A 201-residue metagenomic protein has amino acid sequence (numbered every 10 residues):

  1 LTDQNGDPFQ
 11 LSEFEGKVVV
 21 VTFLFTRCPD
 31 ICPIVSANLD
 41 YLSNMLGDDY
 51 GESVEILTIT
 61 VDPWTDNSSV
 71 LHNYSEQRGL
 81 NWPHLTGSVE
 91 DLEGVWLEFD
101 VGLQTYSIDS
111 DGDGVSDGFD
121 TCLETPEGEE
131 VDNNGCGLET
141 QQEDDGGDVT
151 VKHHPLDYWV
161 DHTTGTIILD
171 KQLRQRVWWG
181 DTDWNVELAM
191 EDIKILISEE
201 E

Functional and structural regions predicted by a protein language model:
F9-L39: Short active-site neighborhood of thiol/selenol oxidoreductases, capturing the structured segment around
F9-Q10, D117, R176-V177: Generic structural signal for well-ordered beta-strand positions
V20-V21, I56, T166: Hydrophobic beta-strand anchors of alpha/beta hydrolase catalytic cores
I34-V95: Structural microenvironment flanking redox-active thiols in thiol-disulfide oxidoreductases
H72-G112, Q141-W159: Short, internal strand/loop/helix patches that form the active-site neighborhood or redox-interaction surface
D109-E143: Extracellular calcium-associated, cysteine-rich motifs in secreted modular proteins
D109-S110, Q141-E201: Thiol-/selenol-based redox modules, centered on thioredoxin-like and closely related oxidoreductase domains
